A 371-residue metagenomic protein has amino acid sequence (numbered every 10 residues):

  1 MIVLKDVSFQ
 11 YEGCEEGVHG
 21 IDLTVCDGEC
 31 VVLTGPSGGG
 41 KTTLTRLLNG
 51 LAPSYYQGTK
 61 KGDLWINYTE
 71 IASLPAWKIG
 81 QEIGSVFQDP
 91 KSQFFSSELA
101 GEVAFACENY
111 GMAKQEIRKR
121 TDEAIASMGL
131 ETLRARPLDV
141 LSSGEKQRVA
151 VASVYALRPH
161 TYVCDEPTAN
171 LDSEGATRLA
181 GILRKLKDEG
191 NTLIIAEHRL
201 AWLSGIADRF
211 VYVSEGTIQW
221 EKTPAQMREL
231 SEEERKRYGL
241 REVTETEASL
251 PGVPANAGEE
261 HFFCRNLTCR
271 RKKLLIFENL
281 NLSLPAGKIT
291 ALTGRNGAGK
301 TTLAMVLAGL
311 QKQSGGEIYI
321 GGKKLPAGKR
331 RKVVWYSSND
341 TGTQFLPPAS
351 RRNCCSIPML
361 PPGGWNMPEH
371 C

Functional and structural regions predicted by a protein language model:
T34-P36, T293-R295: The feature captures the beta-strand-to-loop junction immediately N-terminal to the Walker
N49, A308: Helix-to-loop junction immediately C-terminal to a conserved catalytic motif
Q57-T69, G316-K324, R330: Conserved ABC transporter NBD signature motif
Q115-L133, P362-C371: Conserved ABC ATPase "signature" region
P137-L141, E145: Conserved ABC ATPase signature
Y162-D165: Catalytic Walker B motif of ABC-type/P-loop ATPase nucleotide-binding domains
E197-H198: H-loop/switch region of ABC-family ATPase nucleotide-binding domains
